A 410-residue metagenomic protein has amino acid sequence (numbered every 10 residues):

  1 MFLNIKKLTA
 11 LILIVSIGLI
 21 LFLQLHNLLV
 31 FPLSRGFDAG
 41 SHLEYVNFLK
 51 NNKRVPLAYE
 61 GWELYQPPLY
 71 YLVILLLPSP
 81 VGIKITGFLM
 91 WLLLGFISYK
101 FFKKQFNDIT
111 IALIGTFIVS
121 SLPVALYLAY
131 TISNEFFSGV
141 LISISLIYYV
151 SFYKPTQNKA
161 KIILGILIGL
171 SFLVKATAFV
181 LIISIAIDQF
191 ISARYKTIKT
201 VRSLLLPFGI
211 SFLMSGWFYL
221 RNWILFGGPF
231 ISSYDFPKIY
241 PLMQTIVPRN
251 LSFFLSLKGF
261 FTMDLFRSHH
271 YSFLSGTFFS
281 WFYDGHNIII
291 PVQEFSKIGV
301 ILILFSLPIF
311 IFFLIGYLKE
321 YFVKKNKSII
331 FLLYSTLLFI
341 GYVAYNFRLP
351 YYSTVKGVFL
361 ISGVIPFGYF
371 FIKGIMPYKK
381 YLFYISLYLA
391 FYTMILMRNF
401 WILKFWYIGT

Functional and structural regions predicted by a protein language model:
L19-L23, G115-S120, I147, I168 (+1 more regions): Short helix- or helix-capping micro-motifs that position conserved polar/aromatic residues at function-defining sites
L23-L29, G40-L72: Extracytosolic helix-loop segments that constitute the early lumenal/periplasmic catalytic or substrate-binding loops
G36, V124-F137: Short acidic/glycine- and proline-prone juxtamembrane loop motifs at membrane-interface regions of multi-pass membrane
P68, L72, P78-F96: Loop-to-helix entry region of an early transmembrane alpha helix in multi-pass inner-membrane enzymes
S79-L89, Y127, D264-F339, V364: Membrane-interface anchor segments at the N-terminal boundary of transmembrane helices in multi-pass membrane enzymes
V81, S98-S121, G139-V140: Transmembrane-helix signature of polytopic, membrane-embedded enzymes that assemble or transfer cell-envelope glycans
K104-F106, S145-K161, S171, A193: Membrane-interface transmembrane helices that cradle and orient dolichyl/undecaprenyl
K154-Q157, L181-F212: Perimembrane helix-loop-helix junctions
